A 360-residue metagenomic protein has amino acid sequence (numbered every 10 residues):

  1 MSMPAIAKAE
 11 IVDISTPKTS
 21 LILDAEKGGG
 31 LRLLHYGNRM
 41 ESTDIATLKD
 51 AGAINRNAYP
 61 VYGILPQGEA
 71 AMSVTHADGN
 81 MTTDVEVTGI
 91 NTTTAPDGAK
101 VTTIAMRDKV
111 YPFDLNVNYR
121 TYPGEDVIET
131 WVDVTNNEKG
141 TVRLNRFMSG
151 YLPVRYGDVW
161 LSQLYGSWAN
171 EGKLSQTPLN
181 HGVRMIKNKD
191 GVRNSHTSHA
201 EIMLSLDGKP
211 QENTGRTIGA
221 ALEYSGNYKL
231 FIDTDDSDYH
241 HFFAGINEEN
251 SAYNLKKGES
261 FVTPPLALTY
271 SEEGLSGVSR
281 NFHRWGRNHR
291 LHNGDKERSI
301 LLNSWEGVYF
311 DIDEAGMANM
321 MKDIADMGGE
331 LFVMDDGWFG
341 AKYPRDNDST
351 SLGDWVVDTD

Functional and structural regions predicted by a protein language model:
M1-E10: Bacterial Sec-dependent N-terminal signal peptides
E10-I22, L31-D233, E249: Polysaccharide-binding surfaces and accessory modules of carbohydrate-active proteins
K18, V132, G258, L302 (+1 more regions): Conserved, mostly hydrophobic/aromatic
K18, V74-T75, T82-V87, Y253-E272: Short Pro-Gly-centered flexible turn/kink motifs
Y122, L268-S299, E306: Terminal connector regions
F147-S149, S225, L266-L268, L302-G307 (+1 more regions): Active-site beta-loop-alpha junctions enriched in small/polar residues
D238-N247: Short, structured beta-strand/loop micro-motifs enriched in basic residues and often containing a Trp
N293-D360: Aromatic-lined carbohydrate-binding/catalytic grooves of carbohydrate-active enzymes
